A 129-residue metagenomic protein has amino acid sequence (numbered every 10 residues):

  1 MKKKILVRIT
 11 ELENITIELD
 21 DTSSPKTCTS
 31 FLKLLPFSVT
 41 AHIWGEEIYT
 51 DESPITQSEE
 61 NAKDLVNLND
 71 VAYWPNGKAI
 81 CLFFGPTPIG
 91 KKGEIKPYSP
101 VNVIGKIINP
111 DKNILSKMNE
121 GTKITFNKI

Functional and structural regions predicted by a protein language model:
K2-K4, N14, C28, K123: Exposed beta-strand and adjacent loop surfaces of beta-rich binding modules that mediate intermolecular recognition
K3-T10, A72: A short beta-strand micro-motif
L6-R8, T16-D20: Generic structural detector for well-ordered beta-strands
T10-N14, G77: Glycine-centered tight beta-turn/hairpin loop motif at sheet-sheet or coil-to-beta transitions
L19-I129: Glycine-rich active-site loops that engage anionic ligands at enzyme catalytic sites
